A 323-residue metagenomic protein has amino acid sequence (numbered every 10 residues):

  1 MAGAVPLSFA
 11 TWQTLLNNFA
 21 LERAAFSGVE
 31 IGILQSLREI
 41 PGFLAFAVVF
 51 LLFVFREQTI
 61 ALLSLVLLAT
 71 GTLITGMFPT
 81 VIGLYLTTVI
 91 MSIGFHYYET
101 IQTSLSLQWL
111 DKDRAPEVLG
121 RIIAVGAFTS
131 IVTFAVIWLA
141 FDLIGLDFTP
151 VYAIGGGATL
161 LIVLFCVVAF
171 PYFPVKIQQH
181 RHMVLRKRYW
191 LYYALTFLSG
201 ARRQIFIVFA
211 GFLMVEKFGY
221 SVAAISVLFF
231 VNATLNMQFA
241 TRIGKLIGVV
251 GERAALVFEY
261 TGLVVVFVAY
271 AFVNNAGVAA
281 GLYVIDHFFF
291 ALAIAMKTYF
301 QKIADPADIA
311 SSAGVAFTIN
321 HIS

Functional and structural regions predicted by a protein language model:
T14-V29, V208-I225: Short amphipathic helix-loop junctions that connect adjacent transmembrane helices in Major Facilitator Superfamily/SLC
L16, Y97-L110, A291-A304: Intracellular juxtamembrane helix-capping segments at the cytosolic ends of symmetry-related transmembrane helices
L44-E57, F141, F239-E252: Helix-to-loop junctions at the C-terminal end of transmembrane segments in multipass secondary transporters
I60-L73, G156, A254-A269: Structural signature of the two symmetry-related core transmembrane helices
G76-T87, A271-L282: Helix-loop junctions at membrane interfaces in 12-TM secondary transporters
V89, I93-A124: Cytoplasmic helix-loop-helix junction between adjacent transmembrane helices in 12-TM secondary transporters
L119-A135, I319-S323: Glycine-rich segments within core transmembrane alpha-helices of 12-TM secondary carriers
I137-F141, G156-V175: C-terminal membrane-cytosol helix-exit motif in multi-pass small-molecule transporters
